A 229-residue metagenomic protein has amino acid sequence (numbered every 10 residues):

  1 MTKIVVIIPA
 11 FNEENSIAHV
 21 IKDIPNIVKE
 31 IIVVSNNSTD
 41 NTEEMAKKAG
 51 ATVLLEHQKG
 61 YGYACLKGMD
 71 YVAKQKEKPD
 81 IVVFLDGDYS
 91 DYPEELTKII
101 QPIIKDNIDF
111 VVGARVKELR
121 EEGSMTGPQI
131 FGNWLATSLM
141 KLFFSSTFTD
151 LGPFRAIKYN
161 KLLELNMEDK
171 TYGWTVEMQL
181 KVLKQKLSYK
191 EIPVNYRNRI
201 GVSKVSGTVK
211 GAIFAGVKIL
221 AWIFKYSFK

Functional and structural regions predicted by a protein language model:
K3-V5, E177: Cell-envelope/extracellular polymer assembly enzymes that use nucleotide-activated donors
F11-I27: Short, well-formed alpha-helical segments that are part of the catalytic scaffolds of diverse glycosyltransferases
E13-S16, S38, Y92: Donor nucleotide-sugar binding loop of glycosyltransferases
S35-E43: A conserved acidic beta->alpha catalytic loop
H57-K59, Y63-Y71, P93-Y172, R199-K210 (+2 more regions): Acceptor/aglycone-binding surface of glycosyltransferases and processive sugar-polymer synthases
K76-S90: Short beta-strand-to-loop acidic/aromatic patch adjacent to the donor-nucleotide binding site
S146, D169-K170, L180-R197: Catalytic donor-sugar/metal-binding loop of nucleotide-sugar-dependent glycosyltransferases
K218-K229: Terminal low-complexity segments of carbohydrate-biosynthetic enzymes
